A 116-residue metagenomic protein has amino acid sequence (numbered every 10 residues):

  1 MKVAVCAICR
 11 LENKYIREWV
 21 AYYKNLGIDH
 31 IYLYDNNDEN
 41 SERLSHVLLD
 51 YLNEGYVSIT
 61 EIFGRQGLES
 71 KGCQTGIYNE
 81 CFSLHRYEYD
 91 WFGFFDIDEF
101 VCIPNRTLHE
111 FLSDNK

Functional and structural regions predicted by a protein language model:
M1-K24: N-proximal low-complexity "stem/linker" segments adjacent to membrane-targeting elements
Y15-W19, I77-E80, D96, F111: Short, hydrophobic/aromatic alpha-helical segments in well-folded domains
N36, D96-F100, N105: Short acidic donor-binding/metal-coordinating loop in glycosyltransferase active sites
N40-F94: Active-site-proximal specificity loops/subdomain of glycosyltransferases
I103-K116: Conserved donor-nucleotide/metal-binding helix-loop-beta segment in metal-dependent transferases, i.e., the alpha-helix
